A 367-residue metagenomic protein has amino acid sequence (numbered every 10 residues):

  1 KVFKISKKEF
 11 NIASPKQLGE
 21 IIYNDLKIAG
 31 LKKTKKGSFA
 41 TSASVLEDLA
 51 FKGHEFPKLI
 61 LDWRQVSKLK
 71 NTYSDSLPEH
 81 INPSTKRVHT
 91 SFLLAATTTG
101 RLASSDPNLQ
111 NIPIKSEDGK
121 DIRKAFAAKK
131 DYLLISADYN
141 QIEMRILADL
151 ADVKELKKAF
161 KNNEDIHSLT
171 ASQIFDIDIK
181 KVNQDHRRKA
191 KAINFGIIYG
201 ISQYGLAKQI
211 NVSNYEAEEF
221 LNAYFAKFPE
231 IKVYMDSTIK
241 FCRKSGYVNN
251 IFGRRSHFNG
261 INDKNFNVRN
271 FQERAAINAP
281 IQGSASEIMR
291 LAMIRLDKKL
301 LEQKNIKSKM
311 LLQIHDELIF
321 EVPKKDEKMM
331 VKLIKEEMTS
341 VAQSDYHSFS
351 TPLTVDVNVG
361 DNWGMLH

Functional and structural regions predicted by a protein language model:
K1-E9, A151-K161, S308-K309: Mixed-charge, glycine-rich, non-catalytic linkers/tails in nucleic-acid processing enzymes
K1-K115, L133, N140-E143, Q203 (+4 more regions): Conserved "right-hand" nucleotidyltransferase catalytic core of DNA-directed polymerases
I5, A13-Q17, R188, L221 (+2 more regions): Short Gly/Ser/Thr- and Asp/Glu-enriched loop/turn motifs at secondary-structure junctions
N82-K86, T98, A128-K129, Y199-G200 (+3 more regions): Short flexible coil/turn linkers enriched for glycine and charged/polar residues that connect secondary-structure
H89, A95-T97, S172-I306, M310-Q313 (+5 more regions): Conserved catalytic core of nucleic-acid polymerases
S91-D178: Function-dense linear segments that define catalytic or interfacial modules in macromolecule-processing proteins
M330-M338: Short amphipathic alpha-helices in soluble, non-transmembrane regions that often serve as interface/regulatory elements
S340-T354: Flexible helix-coil linker/hinge segments at domain or subdomain boundaries
